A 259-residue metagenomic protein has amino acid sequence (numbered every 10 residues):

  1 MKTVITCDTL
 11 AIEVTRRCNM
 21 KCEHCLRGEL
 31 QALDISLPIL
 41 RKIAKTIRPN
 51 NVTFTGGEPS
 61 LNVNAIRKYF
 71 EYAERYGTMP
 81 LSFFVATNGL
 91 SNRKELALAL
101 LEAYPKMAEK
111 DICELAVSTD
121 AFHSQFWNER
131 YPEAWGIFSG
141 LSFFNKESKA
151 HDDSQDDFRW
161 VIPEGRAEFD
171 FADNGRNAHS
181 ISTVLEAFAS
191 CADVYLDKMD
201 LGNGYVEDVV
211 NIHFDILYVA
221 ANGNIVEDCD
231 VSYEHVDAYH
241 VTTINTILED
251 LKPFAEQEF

Functional and structural regions predicted by a protein language model:
M1-V85, N92-E95: Conserved alpha-helical substructure of the radical SAM core
C18-N19, S60, G89-N92, L115-F126: Conserved radical SAM core fold
K42-I47, F70-G77, A99-D111, E133-F138: Acidic (Asp/Glu)-rich catalytic clusters
V52, F83-V85, L115, S139-F143: Hydrophobic/aromatic residues located in beta-strands of well-ordered beta-sheets within soluble catalytic
G57-P59, N88-L90, D120-F122, K146-D153 (+1 more regions): Active-site beta-loop-alpha junctions enriched in small/polar residues
M107-H123, F144-E147: Non-cysteine beta-strand/loop elements that form the S-adenosyl-L-methionine
N128-E129, S154: Domain-scale activation on soluble regions of proteins
A172-F259: Accessory C-terminal segments flanking Radical SAM cores
